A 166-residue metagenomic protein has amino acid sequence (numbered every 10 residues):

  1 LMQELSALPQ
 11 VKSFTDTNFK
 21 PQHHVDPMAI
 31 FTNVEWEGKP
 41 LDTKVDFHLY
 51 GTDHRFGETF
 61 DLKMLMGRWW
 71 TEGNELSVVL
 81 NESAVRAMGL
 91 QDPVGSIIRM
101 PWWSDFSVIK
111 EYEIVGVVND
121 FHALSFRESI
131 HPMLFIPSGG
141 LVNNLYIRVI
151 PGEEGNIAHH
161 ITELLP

Functional and structural regions predicted by a protein language model:
L1-R86, W103-D105, K110: Structured, solvent-exposed hinge/loop segments at the ends of secondary-structure elements
Q3-S13, E82-S83, D105-P166: "Rare, low-scoring activations can occur in soluble or secreted enzymes where short amphipathic helices or signal
A29-F31, P93-G95, S129-H131: Short, glycine/charged-enriched secondary-structure capping and boundary segments
W69, I97, M133: Conserved beta-strand positions that form and line the central face of beta-propeller blades
L76-S77, V94-I97: Short, hydrophobic/aromatic-rich segments at coil-to-beta transitions
V85-G95: Surface-exposed connector loops and short turns at secondary-structure junctions
